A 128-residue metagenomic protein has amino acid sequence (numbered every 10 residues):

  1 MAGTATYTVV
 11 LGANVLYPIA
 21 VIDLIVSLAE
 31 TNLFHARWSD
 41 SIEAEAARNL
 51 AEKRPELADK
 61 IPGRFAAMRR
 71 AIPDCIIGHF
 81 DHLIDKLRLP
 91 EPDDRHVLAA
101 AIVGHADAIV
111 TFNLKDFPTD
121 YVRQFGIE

Functional and structural regions predicted by a protein language model:
M1-T6: Intrinsically disordered, low-complexity and often Lys/Arg-enriched segments
T8, I19-K53: PIN/NYN-family metal-dependent endoribonuclease catalytic core
T8-N14: Short, hydrophobic/glycine-enriched beta-strand segments
L33, H105-A106, G126: Residue-level detector of structured alpha->beta connecting loops
R37-D81: PIN-domain endoribonuclease scaffold, especially VapC-family toxins
P73-A108: Active-site neighborhoods of divalent-metal-dependent phosphate/nucleic-acid chemistry enzymes
T111: Short beta-strand and adjacent tight-turn residues that come in two discontinuous sequence segments and form the edges
L114-E128: Acidic, PIN/NYN-like endoribonuclease modules and their adjacent C-terminal/linker elements
